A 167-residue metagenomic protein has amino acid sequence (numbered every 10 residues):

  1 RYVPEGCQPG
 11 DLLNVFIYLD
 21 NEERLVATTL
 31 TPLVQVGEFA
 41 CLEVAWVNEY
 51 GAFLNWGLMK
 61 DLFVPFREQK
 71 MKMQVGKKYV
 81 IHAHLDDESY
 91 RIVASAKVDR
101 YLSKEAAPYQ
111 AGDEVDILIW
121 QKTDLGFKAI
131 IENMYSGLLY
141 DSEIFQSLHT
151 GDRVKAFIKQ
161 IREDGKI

Functional and structural regions predicted by a protein language model:
R1-I167: Single-stranded RNA-binding regions, centering on S1/OB-family and related RNA-binding modules
